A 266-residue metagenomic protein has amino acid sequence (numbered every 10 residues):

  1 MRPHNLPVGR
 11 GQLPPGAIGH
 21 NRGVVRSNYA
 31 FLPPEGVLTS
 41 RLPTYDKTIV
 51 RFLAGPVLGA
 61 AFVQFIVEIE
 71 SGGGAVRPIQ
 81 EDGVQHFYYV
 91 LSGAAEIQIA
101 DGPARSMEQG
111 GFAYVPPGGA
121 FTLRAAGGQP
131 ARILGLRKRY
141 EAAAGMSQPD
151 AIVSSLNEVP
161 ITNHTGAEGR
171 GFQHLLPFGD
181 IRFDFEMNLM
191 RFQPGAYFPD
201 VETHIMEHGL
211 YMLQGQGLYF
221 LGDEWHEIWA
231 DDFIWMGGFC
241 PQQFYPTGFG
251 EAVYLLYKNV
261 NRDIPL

Functional and structural regions predicted by a protein language model:
M1-V63, G128-D184: A short, N-terminal "cap"/entry segment at the start of jelly-roll beta-barrel domains of the cupin/DSBH fold
L32-E35, D46-A54, V63-D82, Q173-L176 (+2 more regions): Conserved short histidine dyad/triad with adjacent acidic residue
V63, R77-P78, V84, D101 (+4 more regions): Short, solvent-exposed loop/turn positions at domain surfaces that link secondary-structure elements or cap domain
F65-V67, L136, D180, M187-M190 (+7 more regions): A structural feature that tracks compact, well-ordered secondary-structure segments with a strong bias toward
S71, D82-A100, I205-D223: Glycine- and acidic-residue-biased ligand/ion/polar-headgroup-sensing regions
V76-I79, I97-Q98, V115, A120-G128 (+5 more regions): Short beta-strand His + acidic residue motifs that chelate non-heme Fe in jelly-roll/DSBH and cupin folds
F87, D101-P117, G222-G238: Short acidic-glycine-tyrosine-enriched beta hairpin
A104, P117-A143, G238-D263: Ligand-binding loop in jelly-roll beta-barrel domains
